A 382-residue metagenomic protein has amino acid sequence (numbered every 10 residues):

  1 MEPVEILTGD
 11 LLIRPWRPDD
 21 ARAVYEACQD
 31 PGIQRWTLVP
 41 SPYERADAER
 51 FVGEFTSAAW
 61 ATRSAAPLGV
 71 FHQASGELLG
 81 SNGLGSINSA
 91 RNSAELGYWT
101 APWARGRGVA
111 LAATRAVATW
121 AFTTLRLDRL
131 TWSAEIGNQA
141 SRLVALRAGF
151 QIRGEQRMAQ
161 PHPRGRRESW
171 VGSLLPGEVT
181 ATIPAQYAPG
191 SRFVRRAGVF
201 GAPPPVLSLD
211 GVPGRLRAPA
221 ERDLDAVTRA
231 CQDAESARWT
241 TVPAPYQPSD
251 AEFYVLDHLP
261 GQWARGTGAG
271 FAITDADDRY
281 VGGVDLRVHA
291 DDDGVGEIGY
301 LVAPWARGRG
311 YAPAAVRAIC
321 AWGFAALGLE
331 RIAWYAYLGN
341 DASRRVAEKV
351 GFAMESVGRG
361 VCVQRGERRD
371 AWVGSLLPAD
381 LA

Functional and structural regions predicted by a protein language model:
M1-Q34, P67-E235, G270-A382: Acyl-donor (CoA/ACP) binding surface of acyl/acetyltransferases
C28, T37, A59-A61, C231 (+2 more regions): Hydrophobic residues in alpha-helical segments
Q34-E54, L68, A237-D257, F271: Conserved GNAT-fold acetyl-CoA-binding loop/helix
R35, E44-A46, A59, R164 (+3 more regions): A short hydrophobic/aromatic micro-motif that marks alpha-helical segments and, especially, helix-coil
D47-R50, T62, V144, R167 (+3 more regions): A generic membrane alpha-helix/interface feature
F55-G69, H258-A272: A short helix-loop-beta-strand connector motif used in the catalytic cores of GNAT acetyltransferases and, in some
